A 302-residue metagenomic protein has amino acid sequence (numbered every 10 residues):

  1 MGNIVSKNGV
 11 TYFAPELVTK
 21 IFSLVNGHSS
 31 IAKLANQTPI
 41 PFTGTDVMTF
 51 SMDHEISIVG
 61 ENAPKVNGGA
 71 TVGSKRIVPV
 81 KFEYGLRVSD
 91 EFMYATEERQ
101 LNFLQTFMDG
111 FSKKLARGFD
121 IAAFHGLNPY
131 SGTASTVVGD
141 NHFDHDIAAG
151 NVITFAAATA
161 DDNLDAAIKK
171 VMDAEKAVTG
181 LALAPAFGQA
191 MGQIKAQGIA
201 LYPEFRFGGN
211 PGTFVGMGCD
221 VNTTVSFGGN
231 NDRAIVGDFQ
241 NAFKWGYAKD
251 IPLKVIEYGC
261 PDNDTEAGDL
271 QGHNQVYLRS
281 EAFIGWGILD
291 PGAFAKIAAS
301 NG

Functional and structural regions predicted by a protein language model:
M1-S29, D264-G302: Protruding loop/beta-arch "assembly-hinge" segments enriched in small, turn-prone residues
T11-G85, A293: Assembly/oligomerization interface modules of large self-assembling protein complexes
F50-D53, S89, A184-A186, E281-F283: Structured loops at beta-to-helix junctions and adjacent beta-edge loops in soluble globular domains
I56-V59, V88, T96-E97, A190-Q193 (+1 more regions): Short helix/loop capping segments that flank catalytic or ligand/cofactor-binding pockets
V88-D173, K296-I297, N301-G302: Alpha-helical scaffold segments that mediate packing/assembly in large oligomeric complexes
F92, R117, F187-Q189, V225 (+1 more regions): Short loop/turn segments at secondary-structure transitions that flank enzyme active sites
I153-D269: Extended oligomerization regions of viral-like shell subunits
